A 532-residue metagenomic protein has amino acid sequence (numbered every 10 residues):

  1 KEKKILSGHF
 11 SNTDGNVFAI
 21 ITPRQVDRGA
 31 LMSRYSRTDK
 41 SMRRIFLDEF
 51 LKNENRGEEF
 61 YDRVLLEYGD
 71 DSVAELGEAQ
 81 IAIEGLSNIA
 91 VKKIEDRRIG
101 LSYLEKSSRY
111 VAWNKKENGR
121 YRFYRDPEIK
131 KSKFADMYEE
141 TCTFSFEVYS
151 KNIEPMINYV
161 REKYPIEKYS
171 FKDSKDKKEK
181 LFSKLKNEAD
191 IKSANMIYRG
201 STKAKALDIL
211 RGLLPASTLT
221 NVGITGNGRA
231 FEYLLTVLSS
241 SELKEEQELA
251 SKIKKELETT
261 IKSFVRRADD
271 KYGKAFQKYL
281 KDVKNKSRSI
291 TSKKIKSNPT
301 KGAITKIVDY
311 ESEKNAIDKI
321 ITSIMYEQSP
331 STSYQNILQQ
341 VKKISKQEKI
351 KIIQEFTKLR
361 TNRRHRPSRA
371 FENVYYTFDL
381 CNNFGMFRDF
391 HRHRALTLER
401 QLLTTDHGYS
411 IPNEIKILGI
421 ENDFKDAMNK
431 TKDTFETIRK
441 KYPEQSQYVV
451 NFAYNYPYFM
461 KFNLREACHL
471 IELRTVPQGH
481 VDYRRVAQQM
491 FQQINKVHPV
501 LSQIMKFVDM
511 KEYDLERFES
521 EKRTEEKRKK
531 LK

Functional and structural regions predicted by a protein language model:
K1-K532: A conserved ligand/cofactor-binding region detector
